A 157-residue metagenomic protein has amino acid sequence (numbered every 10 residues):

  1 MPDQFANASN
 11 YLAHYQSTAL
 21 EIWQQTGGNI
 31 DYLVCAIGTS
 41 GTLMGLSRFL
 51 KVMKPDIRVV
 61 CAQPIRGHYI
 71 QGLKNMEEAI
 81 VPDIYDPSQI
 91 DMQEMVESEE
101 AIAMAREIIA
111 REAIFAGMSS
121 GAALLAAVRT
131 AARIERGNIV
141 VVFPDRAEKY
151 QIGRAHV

Functional and structural regions predicted by a protein language model:
M1-G38, E99-F115: Active-site/ligand-binding-proximal alpha/beta "capping" segment
M1-Q4, A116-M118, A122-N138: Structural signature of the thiamine diphosphate
F5-S9, G38-G41, Q63-H68, E77 (+3 more regions): Glycine-rich beta-alpha junction loops
Q24, R48, V52, L125-A132: Short, well-ordered alpha-helices that flank and scaffold nucleotide-derived cofactor binding pockets
A36-S47, S119-A127, Y150: Short glycine/serine/threonine-rich phosphate/pyrophosphate-binding segments that cradle anionic phosphate groups
K51-M118, R133, R154-H156: Active-site/ligand-binding loops adjacent to catalytic centers
V128-H156: Phosphate-binding loop/pocket of nucleotide- and phosphate-handling active sites
